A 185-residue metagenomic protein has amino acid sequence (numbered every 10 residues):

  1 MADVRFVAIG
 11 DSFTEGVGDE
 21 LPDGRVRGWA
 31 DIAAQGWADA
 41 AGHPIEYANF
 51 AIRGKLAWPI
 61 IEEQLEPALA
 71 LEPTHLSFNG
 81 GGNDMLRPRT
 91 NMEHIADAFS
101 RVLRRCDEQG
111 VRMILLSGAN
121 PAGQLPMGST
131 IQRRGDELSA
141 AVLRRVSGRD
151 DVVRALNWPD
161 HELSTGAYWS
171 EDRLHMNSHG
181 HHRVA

Functional and structural regions predicted by a protein language model:
M1-R53, L65-E72: Serine-esterase "nucleophile elbow" of acetyl-processing enzymes
E15, L56, A122: Flexible, glycine-rich phosphate/dinucleotide-binding loops and adjacent beta-alpha linkers at cofactor/substrate
V26-R27, A51-G54, P88, G128-I131: Short linear motifs at secondary-structure transitions and domain/linker junctions
G36-D39, H43-E46, P59-R183: Alpha-helical cap/lid subdomain in secreted, periplasmic, or secretory-pathway luminal O-acyl-processing enzymes
